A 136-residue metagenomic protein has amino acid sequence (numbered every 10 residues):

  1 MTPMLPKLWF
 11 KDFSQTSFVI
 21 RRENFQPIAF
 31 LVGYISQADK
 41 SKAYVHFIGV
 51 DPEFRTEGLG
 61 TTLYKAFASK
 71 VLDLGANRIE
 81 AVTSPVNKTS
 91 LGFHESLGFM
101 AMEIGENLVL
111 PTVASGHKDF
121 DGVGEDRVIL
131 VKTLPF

Functional and structural regions predicted by a protein language model:
M1-E53, Y64-K65, K70, T133-P135: Acetyl-CoA-dependent GNAT
Q15, V123-I129: Short hydrophobic/aromatic beta-strand or adjacent loop that forms the aromatic wall/cage of a ligand/substrate-binding
S41, F120-E125: Short coil/turn motifs at beta-sheet boundaries
D51-E53, E57, P85-V86: Active-site acidic-Proline motif in GNAT/NAT acetyltransferases
L63, N87-S90: Conserved short alpha-helix immediately C-terminal to the canonical SAM/SAH-binding motif I of Rossmann-like
V71-P85: Conserved GNAT acetyl-CoA-binding A-motif
E80-T83, M100-G122: Conserved catalytic-core motifs of GNAT/GCN5-like acyltransferases
H94, F99: Conserved active-site tyrosine of GNAT-family acetyltransferases
